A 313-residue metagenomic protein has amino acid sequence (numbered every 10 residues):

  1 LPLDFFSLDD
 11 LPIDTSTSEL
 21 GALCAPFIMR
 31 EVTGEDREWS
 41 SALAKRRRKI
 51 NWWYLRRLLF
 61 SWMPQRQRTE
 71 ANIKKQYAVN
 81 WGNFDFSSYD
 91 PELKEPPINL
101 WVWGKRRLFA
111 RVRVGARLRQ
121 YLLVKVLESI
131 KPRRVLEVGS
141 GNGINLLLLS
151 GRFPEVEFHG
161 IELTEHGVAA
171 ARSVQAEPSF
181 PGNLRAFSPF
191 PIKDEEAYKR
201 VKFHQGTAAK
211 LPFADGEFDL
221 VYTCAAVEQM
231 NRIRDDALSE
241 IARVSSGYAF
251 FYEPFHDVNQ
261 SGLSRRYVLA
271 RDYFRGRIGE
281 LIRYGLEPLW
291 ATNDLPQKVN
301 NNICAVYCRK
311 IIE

Functional and structural regions predicted by a protein language model:
L3-S87: N-terminal auxiliary segments of SAM/dcSAM-dependent transferases
E92-L118: Class I SAM-dependent methyltransferase Rossmann-like catalytic core, especially the SAM/SAH-binding loop
R113-K131: Conserved alpha-helix/loop element of class I SAM-dependent methyltransferases that forms part of the SAM/SAH-binding
I144-L148, R152, V156-K202, T207: Class I SAM-dependent methyltransferase SAM/SAH-binding core
Y222: A conserved beta-strand element that flanks and buttresses the S-adenosyl-L-methionine
M230-E240: A short, conserved alpha-helix within the catalytic core of class I
G247-D257: Conserved beta-strand signature within the Rossmann-like core of class I S-adenosyl-L-methionine
V268-E287: Short alpha-helix
